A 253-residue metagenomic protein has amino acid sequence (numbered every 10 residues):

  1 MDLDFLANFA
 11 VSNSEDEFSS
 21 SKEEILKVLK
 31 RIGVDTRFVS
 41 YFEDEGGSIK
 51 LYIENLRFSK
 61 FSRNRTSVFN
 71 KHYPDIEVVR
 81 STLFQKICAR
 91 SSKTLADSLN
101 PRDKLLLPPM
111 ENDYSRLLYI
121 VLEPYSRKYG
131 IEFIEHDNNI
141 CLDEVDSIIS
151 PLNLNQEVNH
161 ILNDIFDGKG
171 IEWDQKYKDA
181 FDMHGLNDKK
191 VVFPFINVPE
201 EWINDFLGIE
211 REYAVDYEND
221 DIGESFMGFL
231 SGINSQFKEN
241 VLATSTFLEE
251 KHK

Functional and structural regions predicted by a protein language model:
M1-E132: RNA-binding accessory domains that recognize and position tRNA/RNA substrates
D2-N8, T36, V198-T246: Mid-to-C-terminal catalytic subdomains of enzymes that bind/position adenosyl phosphate moieties or nucleic-acid
V28, R90, T94, I165 (+3 more regions): Residues that form generic nucleotide/phosphate-binding pockets
F42, N139, N219-D220: Residue-level "edge-of-site" marker
P101, D143-D146, G208-I209: Short glycine/proline-enriched coil/turn segments at helix->beta-strand junctions
E123-W202: Active-site adenylate/phosphate-handling loop in enzymes that bind or generate adenylated species
K253: Cys/His-rich short segments
